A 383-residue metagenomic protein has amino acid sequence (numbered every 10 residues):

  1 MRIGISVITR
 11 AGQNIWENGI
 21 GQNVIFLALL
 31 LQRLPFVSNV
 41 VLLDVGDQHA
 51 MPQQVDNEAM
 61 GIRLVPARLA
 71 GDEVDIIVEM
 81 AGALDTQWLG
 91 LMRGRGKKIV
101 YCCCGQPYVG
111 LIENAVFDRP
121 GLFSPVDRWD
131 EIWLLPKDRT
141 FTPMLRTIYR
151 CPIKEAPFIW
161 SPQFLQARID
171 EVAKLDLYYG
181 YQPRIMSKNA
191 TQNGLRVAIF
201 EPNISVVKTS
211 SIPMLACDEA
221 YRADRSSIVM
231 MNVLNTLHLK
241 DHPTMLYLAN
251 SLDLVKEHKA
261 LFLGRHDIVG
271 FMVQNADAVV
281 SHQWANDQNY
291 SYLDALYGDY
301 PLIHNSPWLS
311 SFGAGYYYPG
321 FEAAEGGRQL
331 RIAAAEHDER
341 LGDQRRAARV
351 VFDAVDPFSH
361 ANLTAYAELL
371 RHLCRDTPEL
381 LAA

Functional and structural regions predicted by a protein language model:
M1-E17, G194-N203: Nucleotide-activated donor-dependent transferases that construct or modify glycoconjugates
S6-R10, V24-E131, D138-P143, L263-I268: Extended catalytic core of nucleotide-activated donor transferases of GT-like folds
I20-L27, T86, E113-P120, S210-A220 (+2 more regions): Well-ordered, non-membrane alpha-helical segments in soluble/globular domains
I20-N23, F141-R146, R150-L254: Conserved catalytic-core segment of nucleotide-activated headgroup transferases in glycan assembly
V40-V45, L134, V229-H238: Short internal beta-strands
L239-Y297: Donor nucleotide-activated moiety binding/catalytic core segment of transferases that use nucleotide-activated donors
Q274-D356: Catalytic binding pocket for nucleotide-activated donors in carbohydrate/polymer assembly enzymes
V355-A383: C-terminal alpha-helical cap of glycosyltransferases
